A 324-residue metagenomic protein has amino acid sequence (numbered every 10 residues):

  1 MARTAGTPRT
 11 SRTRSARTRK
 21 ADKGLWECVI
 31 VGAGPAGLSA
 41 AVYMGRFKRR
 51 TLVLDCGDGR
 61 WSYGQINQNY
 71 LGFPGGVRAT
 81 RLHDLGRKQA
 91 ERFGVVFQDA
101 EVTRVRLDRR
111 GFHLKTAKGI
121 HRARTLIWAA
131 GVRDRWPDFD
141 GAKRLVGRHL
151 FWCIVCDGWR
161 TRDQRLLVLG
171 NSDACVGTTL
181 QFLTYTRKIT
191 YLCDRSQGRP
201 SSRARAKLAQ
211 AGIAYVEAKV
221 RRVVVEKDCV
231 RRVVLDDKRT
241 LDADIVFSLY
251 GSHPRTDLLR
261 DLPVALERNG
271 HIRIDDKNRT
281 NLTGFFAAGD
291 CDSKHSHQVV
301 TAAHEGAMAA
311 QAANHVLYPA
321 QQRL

Functional and structural regions predicted by a protein language model:
M1-E27, V223-E226, R232, D242-A243 (+3 more regions): Rossmann-like nucleotide/phosphate-binding core characteristic of flavoprotein oxidoreductases
M1-V29, F97-Q164, F247, I272-T280: FAD-binding core/adjacent interface of flavoenzyme oxidoreductases
W26-D84, K88-Q89, D173-G198: Beta1-alpha1 glycine-rich phosphate/pyrophosphate-binding loop at the start of Rossmann-like nucleotide-binding domains
A41-V42, Q65, D138-G141, T179-Q181 (+2 more regions): Short amphipathic alpha-helical segments
S62, W136-P137, V176-G177, A243 (+2 more regions): Glycine/Thr-rich phosphate-binding loops of Rossmann-like dinucleotide-binding domains
R87-R109, H113-T116, H121-A123, T184-R273 (+1 more regions): A Rossmann-like FAD-binding core segment of flavoenzymes
R144-R160, Y250-H297, A302-M308, A312-H315: FAD-site-proximal beta/loop scaffold in flavoenzymes
V146-Y185, T190: Conserved FAD-binding catalytic core of PHBH/FMO-like flavoproteins
